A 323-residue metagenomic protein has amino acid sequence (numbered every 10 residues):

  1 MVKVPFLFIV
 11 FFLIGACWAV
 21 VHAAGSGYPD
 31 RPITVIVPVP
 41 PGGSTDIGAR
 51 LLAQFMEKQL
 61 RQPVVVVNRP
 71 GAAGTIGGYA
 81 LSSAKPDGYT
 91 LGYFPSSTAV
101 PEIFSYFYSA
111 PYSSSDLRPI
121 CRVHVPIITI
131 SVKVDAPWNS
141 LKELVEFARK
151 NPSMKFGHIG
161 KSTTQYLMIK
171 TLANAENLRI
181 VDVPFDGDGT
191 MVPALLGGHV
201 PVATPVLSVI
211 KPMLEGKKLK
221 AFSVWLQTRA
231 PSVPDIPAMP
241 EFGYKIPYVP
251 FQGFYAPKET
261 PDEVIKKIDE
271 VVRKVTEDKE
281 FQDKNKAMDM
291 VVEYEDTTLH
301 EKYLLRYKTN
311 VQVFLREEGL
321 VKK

Functional and structural regions predicted by a protein language model:
M1-D30, K322-K323: Short, low-complexity disordered leader/linker segments with a strong preference for bacterial N-terminal type II
A24-D116, S153-M154, K161, Q165 (+4 more regions): N-terminal (or domain-start) structured segment
A24-G25, D116-I120, I236, P240-K245: Short beta-strand/turn micro-motifs at beta-sheet edges
D30, E57-R61, E176, P231 (+2 more regions): A short C-terminal helix-loop "cap" of Rossmann-like NAD(P)-dependent dehydrogenase/epimerase domains
D30-P32, N174-L178, D262-K323: An extracytoplasmic/periplasmic, membrane-proximal ligand-sensing/linker region
P40-G42, S96-S97, I128, K133-W138 (+5 more regions): Short coil/turn segments
A80-Y89, I103-T190, M239, F251-K284: Hinge/capping helix and adjacent helix->loop/strand transition within the periplasmic-binding protein
S97-F107, K170-A175, V202-P234, Q312: A ligand-binding cleft/hinge motif common to bilobed small-molecule-binding domains
